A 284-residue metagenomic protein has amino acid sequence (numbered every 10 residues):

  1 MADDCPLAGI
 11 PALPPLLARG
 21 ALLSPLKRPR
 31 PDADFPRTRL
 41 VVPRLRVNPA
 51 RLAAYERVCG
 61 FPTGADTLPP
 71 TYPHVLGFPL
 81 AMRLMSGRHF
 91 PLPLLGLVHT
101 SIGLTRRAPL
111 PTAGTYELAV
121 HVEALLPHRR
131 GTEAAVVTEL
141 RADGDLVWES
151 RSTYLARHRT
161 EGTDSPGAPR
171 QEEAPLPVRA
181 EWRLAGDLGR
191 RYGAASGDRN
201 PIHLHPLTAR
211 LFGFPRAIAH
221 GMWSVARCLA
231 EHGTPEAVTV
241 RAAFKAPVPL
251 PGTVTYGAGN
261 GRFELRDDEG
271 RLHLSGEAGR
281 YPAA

Functional and structural regions predicted by a protein language model:
M1-D34, P79-M82, T100-L184, L250 (+1 more regions): HotDog/MaoC-like acyl-thioester-processing domains
M1-H99, E161-T234: Hot-dog-fold acyl-thioester-processing enzymes
F61, P69, P109-L110, P247 (+1 more regions): Proline-rich low-complexity regions
L97-G103, E236-R241: Short, structured beta-strand/loop micro-motifs enriched in basic residues and often containing a Trp
T105-R107, G213, A243: A structural connector/turn signal
L229-Y256: A conserved acidic, glycine/proline-rich C-terminal tail/linker
